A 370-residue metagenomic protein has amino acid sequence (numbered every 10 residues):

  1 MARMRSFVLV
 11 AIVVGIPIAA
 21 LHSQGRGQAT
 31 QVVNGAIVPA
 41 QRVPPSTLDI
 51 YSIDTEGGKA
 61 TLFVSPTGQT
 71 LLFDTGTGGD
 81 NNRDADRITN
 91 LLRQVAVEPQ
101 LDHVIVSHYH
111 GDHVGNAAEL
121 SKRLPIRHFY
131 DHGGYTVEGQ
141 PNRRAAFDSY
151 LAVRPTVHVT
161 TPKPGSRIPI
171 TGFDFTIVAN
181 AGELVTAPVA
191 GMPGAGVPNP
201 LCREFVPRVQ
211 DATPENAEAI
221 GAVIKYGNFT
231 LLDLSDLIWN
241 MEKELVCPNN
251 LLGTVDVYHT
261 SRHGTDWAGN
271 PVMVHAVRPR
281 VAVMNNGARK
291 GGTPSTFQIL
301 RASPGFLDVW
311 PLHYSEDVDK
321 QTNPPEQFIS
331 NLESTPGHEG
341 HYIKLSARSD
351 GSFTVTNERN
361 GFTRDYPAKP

Functional and structural regions predicted by a protein language model:
M1-L9: Bacterial N-terminal signal peptides that target proteins for export
V8-I18: Bacterial N-terminal signal peptides
Q24-L48, V114-M241, A302-D308, L312-K369: Flexible, acidic/histidine-containing loops and adjacent segments that form or flank the divalent-metal
R26, P66-L72, G76-D131, P248-T265 (+1 more regions): Active-site metal-binding motif and surrounding structural segment of the metallo-beta-lactamase
R42-P99, E215-K243: Conserved beta-strand hairpin/beta-sheet module of binuclear metal-dependent hydrolase folds, prominently
I53-D54, F63, D74, H108 (+7 more regions): Divalent metal-coordination and catalytic microenvironments
T55, T75-G78, Y109, G134 (+5 more regions): Active-site metal-binding loops of divalent metal-dependent hydrolases
G139-N142, D256-V277, V281-T322: Internal alpha/beta domain cores that form substrate/cofactor-binding pockets in large enzymes and binding proteins
